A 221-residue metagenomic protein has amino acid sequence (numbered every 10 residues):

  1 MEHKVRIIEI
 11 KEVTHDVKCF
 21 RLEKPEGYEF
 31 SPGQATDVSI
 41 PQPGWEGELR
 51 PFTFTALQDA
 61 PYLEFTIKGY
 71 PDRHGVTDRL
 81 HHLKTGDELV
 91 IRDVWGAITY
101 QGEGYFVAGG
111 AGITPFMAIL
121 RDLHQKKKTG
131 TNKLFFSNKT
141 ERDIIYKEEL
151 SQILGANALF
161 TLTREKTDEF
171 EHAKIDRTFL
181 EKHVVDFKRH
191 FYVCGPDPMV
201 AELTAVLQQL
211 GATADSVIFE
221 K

Functional and structural regions predicted by a protein language model:
M1-E2, K221: Absolute protein N-terminus
E2-T85, K139-T140, T163-E165: Ferredoxin-reductase
D72-K221: FNR/FR-type flavoprotein reductase catalytic core
